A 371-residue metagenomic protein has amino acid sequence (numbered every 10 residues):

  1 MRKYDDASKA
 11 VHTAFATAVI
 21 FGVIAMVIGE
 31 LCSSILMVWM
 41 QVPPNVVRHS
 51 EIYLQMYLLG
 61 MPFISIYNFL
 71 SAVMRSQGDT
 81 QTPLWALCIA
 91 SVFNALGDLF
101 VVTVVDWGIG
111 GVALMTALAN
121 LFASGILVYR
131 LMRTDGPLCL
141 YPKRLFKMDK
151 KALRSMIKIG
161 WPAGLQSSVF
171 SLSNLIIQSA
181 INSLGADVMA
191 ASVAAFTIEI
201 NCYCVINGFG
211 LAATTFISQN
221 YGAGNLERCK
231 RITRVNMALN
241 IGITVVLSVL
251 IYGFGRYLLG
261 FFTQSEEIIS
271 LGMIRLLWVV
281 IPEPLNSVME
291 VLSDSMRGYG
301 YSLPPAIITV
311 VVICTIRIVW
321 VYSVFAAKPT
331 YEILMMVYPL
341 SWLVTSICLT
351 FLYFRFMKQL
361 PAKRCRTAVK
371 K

Functional and structural regions predicted by a protein language model:
M1-G60, V104-W161, I217-P282, V324-K371: Short alpha-helical transmembrane segments in multi-pass integral membrane proteins
M1-V27, I64-P83, Q178, A191-G255 (+1 more regions): Small-residue-rich hydrophobic transmembrane alpha-helices
V27, I35, F69-V73, V92-F100 (+7 more regions): Alpha-helical transmembrane segments of multipass membrane proteins
S33, I89, K158, N174 (+3 more regions): ATP/adenylate-binding site constellation spanning eukaryotic-like Ser/Thr protein kinases, ABC-transporter
M56, Y67, A90, A119-A123 (+4 more regions): Transmembrane helical elements of multi-pass membrane transporters/channels
M56-R75, P83-N94, V112-L127, N207-G210 (+3 more regions): Short runs within selected transmembrane alpha-helices of multi-pass transporters and secretion channels
F69-L70, L138-M148, Q166-N174, F209-A213 (+3 more regions): Juxtamembrane/interfacial segments around transmembrane helices
